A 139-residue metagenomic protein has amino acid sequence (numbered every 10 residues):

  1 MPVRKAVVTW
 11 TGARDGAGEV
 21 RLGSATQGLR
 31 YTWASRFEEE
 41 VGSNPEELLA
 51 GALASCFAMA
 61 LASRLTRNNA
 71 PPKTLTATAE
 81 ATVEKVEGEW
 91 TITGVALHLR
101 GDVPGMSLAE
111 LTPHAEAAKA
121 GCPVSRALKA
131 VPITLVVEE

Functional and structural regions predicted by a protein language model:
M1-G51, A58-E139: Extended beta-strand/beta-hairpin segments
